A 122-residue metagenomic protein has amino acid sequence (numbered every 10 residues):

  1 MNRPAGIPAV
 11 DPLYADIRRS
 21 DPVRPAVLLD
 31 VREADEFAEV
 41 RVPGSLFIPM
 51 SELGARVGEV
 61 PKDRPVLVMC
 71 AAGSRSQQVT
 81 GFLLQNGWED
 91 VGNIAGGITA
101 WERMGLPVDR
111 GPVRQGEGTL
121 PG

Functional and structural regions predicted by a protein language model:
M1-V27, A34-P65, S76-G122: Rhodanese-like catalytic fold shared by cysteine-dependent sulfurtransferases and DSP/PTP-type phosphatases
M69: Short, surface-exposed ligand- or partner-binding patches at beta-edge/loop junctions that are enriched in aromatics
